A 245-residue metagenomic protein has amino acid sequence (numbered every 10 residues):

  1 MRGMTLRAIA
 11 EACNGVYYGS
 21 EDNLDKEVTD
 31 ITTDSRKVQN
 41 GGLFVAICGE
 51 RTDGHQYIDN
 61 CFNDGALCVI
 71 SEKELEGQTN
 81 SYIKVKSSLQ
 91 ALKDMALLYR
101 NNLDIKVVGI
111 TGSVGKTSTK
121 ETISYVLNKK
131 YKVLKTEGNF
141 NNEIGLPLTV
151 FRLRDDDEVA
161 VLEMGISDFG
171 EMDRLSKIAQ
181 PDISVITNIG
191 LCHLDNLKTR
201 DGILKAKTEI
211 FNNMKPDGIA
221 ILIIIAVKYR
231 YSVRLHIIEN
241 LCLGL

Functional and structural regions predicted by a protein language model:
M1-D94: N-terminal leader/targeting and accessory segments in enzymes
A8-E11, A91-I224, R230-I238: Phosphate-binding loop of NTP-binding sites
V16, S81, K132, E239-C242: Conserved beta-strand segments of alpha/beta enzyme cores
E21, K86, E137, G244-L245: Residues at the C-termini of beta-strands that transition into short coil/loop
T32-S35, C48, V114, E137 (+2 more regions): Short, well-ordered turn and helix-capping elements at secondary-structure junctions
L43, A66-C68, G218-A220, N240-L241: Hydrophobic beta-strand segments of well-ordered beta-sheets in folded domains
V69-K73, H236-L245: Beta-strand->loop->alpha-helix junctions that form or flank phosphate-binding loops in nucleotide-handling enzymes
E74-Q78, A226-Y231: Short, charged/polar "capping" segments at the starts of alpha-helices and the immediately preceding loops
